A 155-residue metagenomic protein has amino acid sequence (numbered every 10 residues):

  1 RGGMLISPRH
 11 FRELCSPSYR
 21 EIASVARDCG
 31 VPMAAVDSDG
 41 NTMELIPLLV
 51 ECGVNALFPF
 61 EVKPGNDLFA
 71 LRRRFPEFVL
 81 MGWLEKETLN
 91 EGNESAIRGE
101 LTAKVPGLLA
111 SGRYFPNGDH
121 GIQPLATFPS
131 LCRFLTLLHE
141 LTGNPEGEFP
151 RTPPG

Functional and structural regions predicted by a protein language model:
R1-G155: Active-site loop segments of alpha/beta catalytic cores
